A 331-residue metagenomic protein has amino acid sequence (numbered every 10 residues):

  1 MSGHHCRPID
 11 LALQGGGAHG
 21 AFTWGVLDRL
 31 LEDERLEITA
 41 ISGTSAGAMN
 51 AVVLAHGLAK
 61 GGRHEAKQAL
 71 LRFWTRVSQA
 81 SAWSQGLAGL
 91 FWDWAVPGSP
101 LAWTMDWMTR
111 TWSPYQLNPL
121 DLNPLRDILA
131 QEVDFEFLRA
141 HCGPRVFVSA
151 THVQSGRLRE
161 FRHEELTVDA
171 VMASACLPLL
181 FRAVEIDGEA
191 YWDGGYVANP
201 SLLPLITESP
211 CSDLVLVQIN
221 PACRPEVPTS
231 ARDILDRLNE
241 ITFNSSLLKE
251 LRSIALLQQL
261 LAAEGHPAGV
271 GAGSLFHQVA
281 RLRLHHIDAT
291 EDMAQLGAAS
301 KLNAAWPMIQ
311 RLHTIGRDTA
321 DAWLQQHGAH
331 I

Functional and structural regions predicted by a protein language model:
M1-S42, V52-I331: Patatin-like phospholipase
G43, G47: Gly/Ala-rich beta-loop-alpha elbow adjacent to hydrolase catalytic centers
